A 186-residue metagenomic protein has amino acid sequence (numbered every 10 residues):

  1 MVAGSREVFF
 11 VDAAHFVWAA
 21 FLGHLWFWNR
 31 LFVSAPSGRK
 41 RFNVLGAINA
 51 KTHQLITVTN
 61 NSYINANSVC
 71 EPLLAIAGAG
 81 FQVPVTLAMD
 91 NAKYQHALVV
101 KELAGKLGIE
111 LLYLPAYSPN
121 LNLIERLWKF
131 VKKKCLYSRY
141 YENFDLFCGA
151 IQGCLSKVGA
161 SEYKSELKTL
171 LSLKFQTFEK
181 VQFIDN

Functional and structural regions predicted by a protein language model:
M1-L74, L171-N186: Extended, low-complexity cationic-aromatic segments
S5-V8, E125-N186: C-terminal anion-handling pockets and recognition modules
F10, T57, Y113-P115, Y137: Structural signal for conserved beta-strand scaffold positions within catalytic alpha/beta enzyme cores
A20-H24, V99-K101, I124-R126: Short aromatic-enriched loop/helix-cap "lid" or pocket-rim segments at secondary-structure transitions that line
W26-N29, G105-K106, K129-K132: Short, hinge-like loop/turn segments at secondary-structure boundaries
L31-S37, L107-L123, Y140: RNase H-like polynucleotidyl transferase catalytic core
N67-L114: RNase H-like DDE/DDD metal-dependent nuclease/strand-transfer catalytic core used by mobile genetic elements
M89-N91, L98, L112-K134, D145-F147: RNase H-like two-metal-ion nuclease catalytic core shared by retroviral integrases and related mobile-element nucleases
